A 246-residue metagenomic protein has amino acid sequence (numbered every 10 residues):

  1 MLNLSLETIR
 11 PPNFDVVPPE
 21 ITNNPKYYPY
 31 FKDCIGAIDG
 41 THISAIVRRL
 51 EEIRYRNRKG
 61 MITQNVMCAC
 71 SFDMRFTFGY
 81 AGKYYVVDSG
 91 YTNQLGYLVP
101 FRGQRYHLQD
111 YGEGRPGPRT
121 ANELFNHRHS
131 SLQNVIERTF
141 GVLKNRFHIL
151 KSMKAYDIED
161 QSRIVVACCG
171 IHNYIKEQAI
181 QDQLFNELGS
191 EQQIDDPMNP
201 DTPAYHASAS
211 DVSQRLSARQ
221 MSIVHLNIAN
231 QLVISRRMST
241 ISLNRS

Functional and structural regions predicted by a protein language model:
M1-S246: Short, polybasic Lys/Arg-rich linear motifs in disordered N-terminal/cytosolic regions
